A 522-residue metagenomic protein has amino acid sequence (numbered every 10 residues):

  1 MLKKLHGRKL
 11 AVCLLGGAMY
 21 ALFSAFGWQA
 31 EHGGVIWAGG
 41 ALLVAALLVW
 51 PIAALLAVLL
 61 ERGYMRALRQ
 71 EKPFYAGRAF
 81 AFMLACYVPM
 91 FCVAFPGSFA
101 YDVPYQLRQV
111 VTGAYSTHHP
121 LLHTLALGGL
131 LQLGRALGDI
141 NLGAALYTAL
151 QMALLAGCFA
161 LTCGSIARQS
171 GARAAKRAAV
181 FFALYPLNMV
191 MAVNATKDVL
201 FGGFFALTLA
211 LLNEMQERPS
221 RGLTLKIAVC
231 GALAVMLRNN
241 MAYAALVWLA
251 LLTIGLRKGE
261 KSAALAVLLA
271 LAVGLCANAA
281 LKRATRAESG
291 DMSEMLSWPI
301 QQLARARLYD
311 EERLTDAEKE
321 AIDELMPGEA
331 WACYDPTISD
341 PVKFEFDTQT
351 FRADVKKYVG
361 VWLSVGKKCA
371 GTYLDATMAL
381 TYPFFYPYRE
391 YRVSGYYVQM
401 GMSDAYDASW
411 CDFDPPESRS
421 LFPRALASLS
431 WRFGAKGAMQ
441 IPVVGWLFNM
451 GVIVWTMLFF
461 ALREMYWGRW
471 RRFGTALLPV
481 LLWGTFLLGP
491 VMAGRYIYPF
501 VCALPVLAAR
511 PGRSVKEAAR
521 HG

Functional and structural regions predicted by a protein language model:
M83, R177-P186, G231-V235: Short helix- or helix-capping micro-motifs that position conserved polar/aromatic residues at function-defining sites
A94-Q106, A114-L130, L137-L142, P499: Extracytoplasmic catalytic/substrate-binding loops of multi-pass membrane glycan-assembly enzymes
L142-L146, L380-T475, P479: Membrane-interface anchor segments at the N-terminal boundary of transmembrane helices in multi-pass membrane enzymes
A149-Q169, L207: Transmembrane-helix motifs of polytopic, lipid-linked glycan transferases
L161, L200-E217, L223, G231 (+2 more regions): Specific aromatic-rich, kink-prone transmembrane helix
V190-L200, L237: Short acidic/glycine- and proline-prone juxtamembrane loop motifs at membrane-interface regions of multi-pass membrane
T224-R238, A250, L269-G274: Membrane-interface alpha helices of multi-pass inner-membrane proteins
R286-R419: Membrane-proximal stem/loop segments at transmembrane-domain junctions that anchor or position
